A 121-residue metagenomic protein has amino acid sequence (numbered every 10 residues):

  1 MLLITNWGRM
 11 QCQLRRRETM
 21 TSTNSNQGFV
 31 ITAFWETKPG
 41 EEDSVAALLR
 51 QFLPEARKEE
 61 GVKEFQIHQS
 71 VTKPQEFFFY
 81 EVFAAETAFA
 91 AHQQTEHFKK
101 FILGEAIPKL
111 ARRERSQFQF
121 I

Functional and structural regions predicted by a protein language model:
N6-Q27, I67-K73, L103-I121: Glycine-rich beta-strand-turn "strand-cap" elements at beta-sheet edges
F29-E36, Q66-Q93: Short, well-ordered beta-strand segments in beta-rich or mixed alpha/beta enzyme and ligand-binding folds
F29-Q51, E55: N-terminal first-folded block
P54-F77, F118: Short, glycine- and small/hydrophobic-rich beta-strand elements in well-ordered beta-sheets
R57-K63, V82-S116: An amphipathic, aromatic/His-enriched active-site/gating alpha helix that lines ligand/cofactor pockets
